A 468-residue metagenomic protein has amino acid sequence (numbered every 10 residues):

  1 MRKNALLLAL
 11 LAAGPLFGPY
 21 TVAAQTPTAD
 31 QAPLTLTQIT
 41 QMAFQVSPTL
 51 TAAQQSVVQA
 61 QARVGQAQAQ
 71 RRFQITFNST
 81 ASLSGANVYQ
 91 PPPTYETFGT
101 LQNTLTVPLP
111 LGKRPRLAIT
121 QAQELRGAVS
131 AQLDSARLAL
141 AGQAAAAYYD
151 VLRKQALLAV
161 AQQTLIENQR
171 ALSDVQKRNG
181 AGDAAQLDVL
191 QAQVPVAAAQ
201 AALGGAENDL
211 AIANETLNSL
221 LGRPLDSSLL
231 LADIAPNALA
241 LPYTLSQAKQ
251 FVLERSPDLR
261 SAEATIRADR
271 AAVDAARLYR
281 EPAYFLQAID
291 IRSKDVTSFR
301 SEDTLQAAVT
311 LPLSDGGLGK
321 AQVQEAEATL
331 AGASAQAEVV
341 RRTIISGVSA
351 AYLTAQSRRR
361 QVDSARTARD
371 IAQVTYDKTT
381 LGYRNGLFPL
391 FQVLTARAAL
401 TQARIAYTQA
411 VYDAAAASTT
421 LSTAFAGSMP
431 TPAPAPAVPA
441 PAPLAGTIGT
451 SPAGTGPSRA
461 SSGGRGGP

Functional and structural regions predicted by a protein language model:
M1-Q45, E207-F251, T420-P468: Terminal intrinsically disordered/low-complexity segments used for targeting and assembly
R2-L8, A136-F251, A351-T354, R358 (+2 more regions): Periplasmic alpha-helical coiled-coil/stalk elements that build and connect Gram-negative outer-membrane
T26-A32, T76-R114, A118, L230-L245 (+4 more regions): Small/polar, glycine/serine/threonine/aspartate-rich low-complexity segments that form flexible
Q41-T51, V58-Q74, N103-Q121, S130-L138 (+7 more regions): A glycine-/polar-enriched beta->alpha junction
T120-Q123, Q186-P195, L390-A398: Short, charged, amphipathic alpha-helical segments
A185, I344, A351, G386-P389: Alpha-helical heptad-repeat coiled-coil segments that mediate oligomerization/polymerization in large
A198-R223, T367-G427: Short segments within alpha-helical structural elements
L239, L245-A288: Acidic, glycine-rich loop-and-beta core segments that form the ion-binding/anion-interacting portion of active sites
